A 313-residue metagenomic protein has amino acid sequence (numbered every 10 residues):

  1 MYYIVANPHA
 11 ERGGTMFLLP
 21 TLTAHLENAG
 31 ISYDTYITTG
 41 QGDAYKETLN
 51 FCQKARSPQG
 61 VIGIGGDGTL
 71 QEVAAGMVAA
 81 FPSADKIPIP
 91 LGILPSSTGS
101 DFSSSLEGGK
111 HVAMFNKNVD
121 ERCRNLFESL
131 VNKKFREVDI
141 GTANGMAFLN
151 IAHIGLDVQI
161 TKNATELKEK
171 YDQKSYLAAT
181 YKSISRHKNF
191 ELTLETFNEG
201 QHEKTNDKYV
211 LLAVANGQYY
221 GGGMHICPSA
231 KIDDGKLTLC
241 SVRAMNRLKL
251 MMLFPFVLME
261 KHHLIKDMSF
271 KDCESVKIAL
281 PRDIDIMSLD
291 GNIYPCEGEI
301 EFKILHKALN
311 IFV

Functional and structural regions predicted by a protein language model:
M1-I64, Q71, A75: ATP/NTP phosphate-donor binding region
V5, L94, C240-V242: Short hydrophobic segments within beta-strands
N7, D67, P95-S97, K307: Active-site glycine-centered loops adjacent to acidic/histidine catalytic or metal-binding residues that shape
M16-L18, A74-M77, S104-L106, H225-I226: Short amphipathic alpha-helical segments
L19-L22, C52, V78-A79, T165-L167 (+3 more regions): Short, solvent-exposed amphipathic alpha-helical segments in soluble enzyme and RNA/protein-processing domains
A79-V210: Catalytic core of DAGKc-family lipid kinases
H153, D157, A213-C227: Glycine-rich phosphate/pyrophosphate-binding beta-alpha loops
N198-Q201, N206, K231-I232, T238-V313: ATP/nucleoside-binding phosphotransfer catalytic cores, i.e., glycine-rich phosphate-binding loops
